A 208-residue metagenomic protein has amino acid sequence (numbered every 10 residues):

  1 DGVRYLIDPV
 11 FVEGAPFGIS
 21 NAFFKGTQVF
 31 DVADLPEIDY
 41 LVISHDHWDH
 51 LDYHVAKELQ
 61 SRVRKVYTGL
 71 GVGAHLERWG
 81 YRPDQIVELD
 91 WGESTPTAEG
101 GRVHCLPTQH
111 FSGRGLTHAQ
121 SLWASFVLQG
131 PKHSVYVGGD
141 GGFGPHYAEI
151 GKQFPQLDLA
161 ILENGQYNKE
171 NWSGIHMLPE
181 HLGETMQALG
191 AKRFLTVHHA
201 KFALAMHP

Functional and structural regions predicted by a protein language model:
V3-D46, Y53-E58, T68-G71, G113-T117 (+1 more regions): Pre-active-site segment of Zn-dependent metallo-hydrolases
R4-P9, G101-T108, S134-D140: Active-site-proximal beta-strand elements of phosphoester/diester hydrolases
D8, H45, D52, V103 (+3 more regions): Divalent metal-coordination and catalytic microenvironments
V12, H47, G92, Q109 (+3 more regions): Catalytic metal-binding/acid-base residues of hydrolase active sites
A33-P36, S61, D84, G101 (+3 more regions): Structured loop/turn residues at beta-strand edges in well-structured enzyme cores
D52-S61, L204-P208: Metal-dependent catalytic neighborhoods of phosphoester/phosphodiester hydrolases
K65-E77, S134, G142-P208: Cap/insert and terminal regions of metallo-dependent hydrolase folds
T68-H133: Metallo-beta-lactamase
